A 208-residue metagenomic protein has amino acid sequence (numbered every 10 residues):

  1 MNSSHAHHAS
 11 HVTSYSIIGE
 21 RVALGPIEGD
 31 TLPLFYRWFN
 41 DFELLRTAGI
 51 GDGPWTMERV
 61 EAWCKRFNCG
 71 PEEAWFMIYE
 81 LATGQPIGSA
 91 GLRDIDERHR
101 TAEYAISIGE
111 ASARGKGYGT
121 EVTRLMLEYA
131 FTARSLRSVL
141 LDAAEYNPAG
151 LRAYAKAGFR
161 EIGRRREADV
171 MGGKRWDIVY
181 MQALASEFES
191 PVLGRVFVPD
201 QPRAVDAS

Functional and structural regions predicted by a protein language model:
M1-E61, E187-S208: A short, well-structured alpha-helix characteristic of acyl/acetyltransferase catalytic modules
V22, Q85-G88, W176: Glycine-rich phosphate/pyrophosphate-binding loop shared by adenosine-nucleotide-utilizing enzymes
F35, E73-A74, R164: Short loop/turn microsegments at loop-to-beta-strand junctions
G53-S112, L184-E187, V196-S208: Acetyl-CoA-dependent GNAT
G115-Y129, P148-K156: Conserved acetyl-CoA-binding loop-helix of GNAT-fold acetyltransferases
T132-D142: Conserved GNAT acetyl-CoA-binding A-motif
L140-A143, R160-D177: Conserved catalytic-core motifs of GNAT/GCN5-like acyltransferases
Y154, F159, M181: Conserved active-site tyrosine of GNAT-family acetyltransferases
